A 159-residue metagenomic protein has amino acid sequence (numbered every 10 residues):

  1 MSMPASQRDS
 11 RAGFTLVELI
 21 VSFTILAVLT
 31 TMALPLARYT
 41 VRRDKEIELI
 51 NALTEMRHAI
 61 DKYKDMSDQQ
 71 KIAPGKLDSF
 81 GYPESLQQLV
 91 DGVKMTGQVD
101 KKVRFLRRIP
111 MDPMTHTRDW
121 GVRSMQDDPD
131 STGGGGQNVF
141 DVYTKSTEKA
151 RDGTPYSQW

Functional and structural regions predicted by a protein language model:
M1-A12: N-terminal leader/signal peptides at the extreme start of proteins
A12, E18-V21: Internal alpha-helical transmembrane segments of multi-pass membrane proteins, especially GPCRs
L19, R43, G136: Exposed loop/turn and edge beta-strand positions of beta-sandwich/beta-sheet ligand-binding modules
I20-P35: Alpha-helical hydrophobic helix detector
V41-D68: Membrane-proximal N-terminal amphipathic helix
D61-W159: Low-complexity, acidic interaction segments enriched in glycine
